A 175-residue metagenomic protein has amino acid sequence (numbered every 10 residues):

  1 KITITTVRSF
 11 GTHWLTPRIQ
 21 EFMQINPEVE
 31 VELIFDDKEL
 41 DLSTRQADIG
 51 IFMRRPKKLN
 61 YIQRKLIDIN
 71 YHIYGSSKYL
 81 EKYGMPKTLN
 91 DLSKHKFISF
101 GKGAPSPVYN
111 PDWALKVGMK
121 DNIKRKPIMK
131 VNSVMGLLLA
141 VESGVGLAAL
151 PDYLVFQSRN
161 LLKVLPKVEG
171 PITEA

Functional and structural regions predicted by a protein language model:
K1-I62: Central regulatory/effector-binding core of bacterial HTH transcription factors
T44, P56-E174: C-terminal regulatory
